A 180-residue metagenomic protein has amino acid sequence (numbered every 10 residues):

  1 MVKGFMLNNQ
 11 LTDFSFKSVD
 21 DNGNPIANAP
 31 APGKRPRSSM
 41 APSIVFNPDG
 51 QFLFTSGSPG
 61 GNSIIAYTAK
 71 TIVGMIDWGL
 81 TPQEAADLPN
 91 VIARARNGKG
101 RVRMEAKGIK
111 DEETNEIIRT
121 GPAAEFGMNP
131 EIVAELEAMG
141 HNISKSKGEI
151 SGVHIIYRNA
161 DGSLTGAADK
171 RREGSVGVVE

Functional and structural regions predicted by a protein language model:
M1-A134, A138-S146: Proteins synthesized as precursors that undergo proteolytic processing into mature forms
P130-E180: In a subset of proteins, long, contiguous C-terminal domains/tails are tracked
